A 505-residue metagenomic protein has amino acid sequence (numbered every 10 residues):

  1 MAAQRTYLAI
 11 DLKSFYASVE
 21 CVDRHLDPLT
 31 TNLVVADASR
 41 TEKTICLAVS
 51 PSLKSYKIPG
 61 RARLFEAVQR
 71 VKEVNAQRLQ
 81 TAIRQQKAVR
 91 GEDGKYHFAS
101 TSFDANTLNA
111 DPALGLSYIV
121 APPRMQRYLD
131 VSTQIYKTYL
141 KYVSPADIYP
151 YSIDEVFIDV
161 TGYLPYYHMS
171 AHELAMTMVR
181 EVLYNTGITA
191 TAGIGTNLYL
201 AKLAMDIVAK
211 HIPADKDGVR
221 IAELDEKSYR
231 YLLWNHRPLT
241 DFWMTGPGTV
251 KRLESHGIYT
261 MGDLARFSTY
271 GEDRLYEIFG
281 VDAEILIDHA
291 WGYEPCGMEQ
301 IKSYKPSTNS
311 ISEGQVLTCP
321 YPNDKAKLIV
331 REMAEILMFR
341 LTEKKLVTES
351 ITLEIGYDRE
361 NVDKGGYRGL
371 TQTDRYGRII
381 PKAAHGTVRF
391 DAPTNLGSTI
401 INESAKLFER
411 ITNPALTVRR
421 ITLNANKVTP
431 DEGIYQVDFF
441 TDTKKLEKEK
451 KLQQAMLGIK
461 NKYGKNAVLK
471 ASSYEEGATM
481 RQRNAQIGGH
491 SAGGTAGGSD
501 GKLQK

Functional and structural regions predicted by a protein language model:
M1-D288, P295-M298, T443-K505: Gly/Gly-Pro- and Ser/Thr-rich, intrinsically disordered tail segments characteristic of DNA damage-repair and tolerance
A2, A9, D241, P247-T417: DNA-contacting surface of Y-family translesion DNA polymerases
L29-T31, E349, A384-G386, R419-I421 (+1 more regions): A generic structural signal for short beta-strands and their flanking turns/coil linkers
I153-V156, V347-V362, N424-E432: Core structural elements
V156-G162, A384-D391, Y435-T441: Short, hydrophobic beta-strand segments
A190-I194, E349-L353, R419-I421: A short glycine-rich, hydrophobically flanked beta-strand micro-motif that places a catalytic Asp/Glu for divalent metal
D363-Y367, G433-V437, R481: Short conserved micro-motifs at the rims of enzyme active sites and ligand-binding pockets
A405-N461: C-terminal hydrophobic structural anchor segments that stabilize assembly/packing rather than catalytic chemistry
